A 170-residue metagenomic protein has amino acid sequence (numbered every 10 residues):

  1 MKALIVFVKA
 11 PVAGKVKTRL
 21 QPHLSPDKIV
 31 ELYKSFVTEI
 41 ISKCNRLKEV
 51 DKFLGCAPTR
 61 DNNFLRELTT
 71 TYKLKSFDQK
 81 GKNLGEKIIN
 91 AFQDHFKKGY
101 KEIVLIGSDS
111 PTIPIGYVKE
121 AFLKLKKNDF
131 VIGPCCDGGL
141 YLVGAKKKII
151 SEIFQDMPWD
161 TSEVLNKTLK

Functional and structural regions predicted by a protein language model:
M1-R19: N-terminal nucleotide-binding beta1-loop-alpha1 segment
Y33-V50: A short, N-terminal amphipathic alpha-helix
E49-P58: Short beta-strand/loop segment that forms part of the nucleotide-sugar
R66-E102, T161: Short phosphate-binding loop-to-helix
V104-I106: Short aromatic-hydrophobic micro-motifs that form the base-stacking/packing surface for donor nucleotide recognition
P111-G138: Conserved donor-nucleotide/metal-binding helix-loop-beta segment in metal-dependent transferases, i.e., the alpha-helix
C135, A145-K147: Active-site rim beta-loop-alpha module in soluble metabolic enzymes
I149-K170: Active-site oxyanion/phosphate-handling segment shared across diverse enzymes
